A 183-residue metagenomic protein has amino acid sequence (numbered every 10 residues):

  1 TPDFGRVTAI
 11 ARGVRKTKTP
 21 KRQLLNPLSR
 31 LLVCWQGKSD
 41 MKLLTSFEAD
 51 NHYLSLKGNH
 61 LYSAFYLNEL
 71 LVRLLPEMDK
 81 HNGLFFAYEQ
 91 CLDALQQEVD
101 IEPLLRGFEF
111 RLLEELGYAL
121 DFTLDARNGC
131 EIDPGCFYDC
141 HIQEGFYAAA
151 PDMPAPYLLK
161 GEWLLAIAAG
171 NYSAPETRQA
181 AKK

Functional and structural regions predicted by a protein language model:
T1-K183: Non-catalytic alpha-helical scaffolds and adjoining flexible linkers that form interface surfaces for assembly
